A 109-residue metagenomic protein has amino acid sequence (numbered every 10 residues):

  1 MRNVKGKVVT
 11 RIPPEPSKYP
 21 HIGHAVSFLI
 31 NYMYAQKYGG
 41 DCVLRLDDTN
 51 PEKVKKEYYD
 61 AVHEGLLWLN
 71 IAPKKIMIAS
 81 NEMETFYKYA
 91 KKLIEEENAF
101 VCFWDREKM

Functional and structural regions predicted by a protein language model:
M1-M109: N-terminal Rossmann-like or analogous alpha/beta NTP/dinucleotide-binding catalytic cores that position adenine
